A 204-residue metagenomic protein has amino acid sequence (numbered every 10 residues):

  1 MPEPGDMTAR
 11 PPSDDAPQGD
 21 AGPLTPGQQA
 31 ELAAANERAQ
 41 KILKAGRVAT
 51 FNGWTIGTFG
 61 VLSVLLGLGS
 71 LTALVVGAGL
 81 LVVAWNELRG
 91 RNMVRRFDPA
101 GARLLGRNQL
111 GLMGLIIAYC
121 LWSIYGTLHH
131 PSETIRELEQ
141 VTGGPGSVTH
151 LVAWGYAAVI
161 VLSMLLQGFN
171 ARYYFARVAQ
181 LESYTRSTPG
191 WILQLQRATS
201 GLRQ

Functional and structural regions predicted by a protein language model:
P2-Q204: Topology signature of small-to-medium multi-pass alpha-helical membrane proteins
